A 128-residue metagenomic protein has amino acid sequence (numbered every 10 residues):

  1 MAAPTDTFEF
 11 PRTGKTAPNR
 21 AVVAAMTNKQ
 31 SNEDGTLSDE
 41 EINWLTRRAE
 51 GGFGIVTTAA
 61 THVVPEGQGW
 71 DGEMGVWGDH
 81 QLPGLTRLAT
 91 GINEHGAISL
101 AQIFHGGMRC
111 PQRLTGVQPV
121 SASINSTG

Functional and structural regions predicted by a protein language model:
M1-G106: N-terminal capping/small domains of soluble enzymes
T90, E94, I98, F104-G128: Non-globular sequence segments
